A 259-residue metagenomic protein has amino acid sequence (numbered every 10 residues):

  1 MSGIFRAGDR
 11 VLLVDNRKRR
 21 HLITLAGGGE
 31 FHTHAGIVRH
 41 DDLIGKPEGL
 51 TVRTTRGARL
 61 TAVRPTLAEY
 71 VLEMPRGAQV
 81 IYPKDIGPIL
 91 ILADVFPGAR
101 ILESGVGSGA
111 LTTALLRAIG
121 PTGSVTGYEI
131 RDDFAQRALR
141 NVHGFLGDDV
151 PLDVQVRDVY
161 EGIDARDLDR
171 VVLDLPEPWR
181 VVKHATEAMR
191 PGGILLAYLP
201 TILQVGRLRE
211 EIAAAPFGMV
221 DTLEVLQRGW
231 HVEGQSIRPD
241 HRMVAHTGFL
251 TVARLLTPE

Functional and structural regions predicted by a protein language model:
M1-R64: N-terminal auxiliary segments of SAM/dcSAM-dependent transferases
S2-G3, E73-I86: Conserved SAM-binding loop and adjacent beta-strand
I91-F96, A118, I163-A165, E187: Glycine-rich helix-loop-beta junction characteristic of Rossmann-like nucleotide cofactor-binding loops
F96-G107: Conserved class I S-adenosyl-L-methionine
S108-P121, T186-E187: Conserved SAM-binding loop of SAM-dependent methyltransferases across substrates and taxa, primarily the Class I
T122-Y128, L195: Short beta-strand element of Class I
Y128-P178: S-adenosyl-L-methionine
W179-F249: C-terminal substrate-binding/active-site "lid" region of AdoMet-derived donor-dependent transferases
